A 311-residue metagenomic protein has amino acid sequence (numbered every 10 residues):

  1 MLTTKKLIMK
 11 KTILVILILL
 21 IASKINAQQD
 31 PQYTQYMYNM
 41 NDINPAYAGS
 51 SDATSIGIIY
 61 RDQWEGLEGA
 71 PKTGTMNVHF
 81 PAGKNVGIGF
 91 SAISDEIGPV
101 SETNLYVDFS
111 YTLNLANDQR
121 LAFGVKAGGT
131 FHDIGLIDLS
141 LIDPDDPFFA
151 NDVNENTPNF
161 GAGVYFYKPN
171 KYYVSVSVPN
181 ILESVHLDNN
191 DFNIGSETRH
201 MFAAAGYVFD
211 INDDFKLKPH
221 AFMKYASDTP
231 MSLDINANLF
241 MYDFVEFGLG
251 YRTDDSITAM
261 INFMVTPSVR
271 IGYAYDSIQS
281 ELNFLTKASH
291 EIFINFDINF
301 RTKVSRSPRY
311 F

Functional and structural regions predicted by a protein language model:
M1-Q32, A237, I298, F311: Bacterial Sec-dependent N-terminal signal peptides
Q28-F311: Subset of outer-membrane beta-barrel
